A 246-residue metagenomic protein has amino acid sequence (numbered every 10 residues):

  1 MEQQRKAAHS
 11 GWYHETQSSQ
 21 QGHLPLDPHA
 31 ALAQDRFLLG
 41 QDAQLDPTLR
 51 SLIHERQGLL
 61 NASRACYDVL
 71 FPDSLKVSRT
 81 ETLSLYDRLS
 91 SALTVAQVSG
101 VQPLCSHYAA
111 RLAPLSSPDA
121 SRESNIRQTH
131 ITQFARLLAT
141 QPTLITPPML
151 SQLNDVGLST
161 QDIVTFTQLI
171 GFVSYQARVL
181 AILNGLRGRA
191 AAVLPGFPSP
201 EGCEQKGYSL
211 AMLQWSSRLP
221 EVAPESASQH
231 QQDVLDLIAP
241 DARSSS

Functional and structural regions predicted by a protein language model:
M1-S246: Hydrophobic alpha-helical segments
